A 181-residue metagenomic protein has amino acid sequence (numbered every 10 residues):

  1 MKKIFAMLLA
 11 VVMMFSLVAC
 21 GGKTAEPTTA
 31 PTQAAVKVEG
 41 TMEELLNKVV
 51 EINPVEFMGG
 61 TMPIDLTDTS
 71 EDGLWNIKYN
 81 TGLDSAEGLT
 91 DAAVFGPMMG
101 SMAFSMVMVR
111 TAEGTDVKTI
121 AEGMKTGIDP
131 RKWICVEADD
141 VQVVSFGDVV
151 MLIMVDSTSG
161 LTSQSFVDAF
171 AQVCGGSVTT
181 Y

Functional and structural regions predicted by a protein language model:
M1-I4, L8: Positively charged n-region of N-terminal signal peptides that target proteins for export
F15-A19: C-terminal motif of bacterial Sec signal peptides marking the signal peptidase cleavage site
G21-K23: Bacterial signal peptide processing site
V38-P97, V117, A121, C174: Surface-exposed, low-hydrophobicity interaction/linker segments
M98-M99, R110, C135-T179: A short, solvent-exposed beta-edge/loop patch
M102-E113: A short acidic-to-branched-hydrophobic micro-motif
G114-E122, G160-Q164: Short, conserved charged micro-motifs
A121-Q142: An anionic, turn-rich surface loop/hairpin at beta-sheet edges that serves as a generic interaction/coordination patch
